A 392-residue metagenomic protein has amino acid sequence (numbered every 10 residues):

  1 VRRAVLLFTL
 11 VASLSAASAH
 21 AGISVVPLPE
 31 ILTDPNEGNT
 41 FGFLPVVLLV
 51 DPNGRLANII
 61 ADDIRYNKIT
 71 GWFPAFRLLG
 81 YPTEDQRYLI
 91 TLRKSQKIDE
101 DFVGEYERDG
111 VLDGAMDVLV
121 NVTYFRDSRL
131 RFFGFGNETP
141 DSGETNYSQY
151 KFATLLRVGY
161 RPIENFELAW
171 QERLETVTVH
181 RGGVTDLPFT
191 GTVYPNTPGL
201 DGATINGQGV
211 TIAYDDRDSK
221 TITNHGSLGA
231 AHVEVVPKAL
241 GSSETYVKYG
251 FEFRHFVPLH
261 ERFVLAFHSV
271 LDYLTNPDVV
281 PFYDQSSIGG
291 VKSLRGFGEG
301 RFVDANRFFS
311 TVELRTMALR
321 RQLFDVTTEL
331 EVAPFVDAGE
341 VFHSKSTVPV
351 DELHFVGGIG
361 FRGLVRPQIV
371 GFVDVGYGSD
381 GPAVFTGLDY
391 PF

Functional and structural regions predicted by a protein language model:
V5-S15: Bacterial N-terminal signal peptides
S15-A21: Sec/Tat signal peptide C-region and signal peptidase I cleavage site
G22-V25, L32-T204, V370, G378-F392: Gram-negative/organellar outer-membrane beta-barrel architecture
P27-P29, I60-I64, I90-L92, V118-V122 (+9 more regions): Membrane-embedded beta-strand positions of outer-membrane beta-barrel proteins
V184-N196, P281-R295, E340-G357: Solvent-exposed, glycine/polar-rich loop segments of beta-barrel outer-membrane systems
T192-D201, I205-L330: C-terminal outer-membrane beta-barrel translocator/porin domains of Gram-negative envelope proteins and their
G209-I212, I359-G363, G381-F392: Outer-membrane beta-barrel "beta-signal"
R315-H354: C-terminal hydrophobic structural anchor segments that stabilize assembly/packing rather than catalytic chemistry
